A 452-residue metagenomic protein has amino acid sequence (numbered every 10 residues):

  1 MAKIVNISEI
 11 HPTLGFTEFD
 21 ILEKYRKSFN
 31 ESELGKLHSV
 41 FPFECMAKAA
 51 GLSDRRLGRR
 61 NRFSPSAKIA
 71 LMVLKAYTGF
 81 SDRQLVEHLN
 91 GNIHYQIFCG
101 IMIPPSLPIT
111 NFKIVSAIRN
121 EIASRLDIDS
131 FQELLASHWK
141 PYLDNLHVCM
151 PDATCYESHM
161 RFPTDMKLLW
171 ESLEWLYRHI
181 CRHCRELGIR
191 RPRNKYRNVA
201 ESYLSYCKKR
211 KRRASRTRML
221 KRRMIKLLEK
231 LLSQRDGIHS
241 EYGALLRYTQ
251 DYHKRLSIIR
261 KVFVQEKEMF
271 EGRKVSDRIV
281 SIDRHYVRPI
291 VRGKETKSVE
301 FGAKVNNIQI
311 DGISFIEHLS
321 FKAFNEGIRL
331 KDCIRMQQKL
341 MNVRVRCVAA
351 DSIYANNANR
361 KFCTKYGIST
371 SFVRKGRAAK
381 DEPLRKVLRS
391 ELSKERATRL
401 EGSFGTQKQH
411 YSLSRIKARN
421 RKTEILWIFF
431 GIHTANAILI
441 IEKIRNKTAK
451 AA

Functional and structural regions predicted by a protein language model:
M1-A47, E442-A452: Charged, often Cys/His-bearing segments associated with DNA-binding zinc-finger transcription factors
S28-A70, Y77, P383: Basic, short loop/linker segments at the boundary and entry of helix-turn-helix/winged-helix-like folds
R59-F63, I93, A349-N357, R377-A378: Acidic, metal-coordinating catalytic cores used for nucleic-acid/nucleotide bond scission and strand-transfer chemistry
L71, L85, I109-V115, H147-E157 (+7 more regions): Short, conserved catalytic/metal-binding motifs centered on acidic residues
M102-R284: Active-site- or DNA-interface-adjacent structural scaffold in DNA-acting proteins
Y252, L256, F270, L388-A452: Basic, amphipathic alpha-helical segments enriched in Lys/Arg and hydrophobic/aromatic residues
S281-T296: Flexible, glycine/threonine-enriched loop-and-boundary segments that flank and lead into catalytic domains of large
K294-L340: Electropositive, glycine- and tryptophan-enriched low-complexity nucleic-acid-binding patches
